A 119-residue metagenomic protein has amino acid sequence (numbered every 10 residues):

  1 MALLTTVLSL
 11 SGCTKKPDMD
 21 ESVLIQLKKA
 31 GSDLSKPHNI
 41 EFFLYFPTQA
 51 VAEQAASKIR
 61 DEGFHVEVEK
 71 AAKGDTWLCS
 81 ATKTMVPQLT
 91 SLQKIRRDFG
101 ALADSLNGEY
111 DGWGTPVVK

Functional and structural regions predicted by a protein language model:
M1-S11: Sec-dependent bacterial lipoprotein signal peptides
C13-K119: Long, contiguous binding/interaction regions
